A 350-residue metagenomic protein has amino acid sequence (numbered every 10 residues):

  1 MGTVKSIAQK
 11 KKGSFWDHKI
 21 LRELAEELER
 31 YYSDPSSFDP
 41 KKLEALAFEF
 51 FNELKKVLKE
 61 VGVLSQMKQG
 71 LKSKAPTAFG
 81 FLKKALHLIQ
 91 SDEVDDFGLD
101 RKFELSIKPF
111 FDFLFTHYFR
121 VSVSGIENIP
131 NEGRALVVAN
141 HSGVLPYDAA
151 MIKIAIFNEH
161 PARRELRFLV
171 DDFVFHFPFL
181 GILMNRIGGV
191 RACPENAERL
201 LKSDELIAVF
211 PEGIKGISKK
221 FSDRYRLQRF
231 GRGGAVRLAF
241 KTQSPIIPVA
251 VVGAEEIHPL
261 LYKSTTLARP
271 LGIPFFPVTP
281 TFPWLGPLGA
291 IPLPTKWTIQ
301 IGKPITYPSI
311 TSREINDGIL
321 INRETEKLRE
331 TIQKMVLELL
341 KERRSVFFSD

Functional and structural regions predicted by a protein language model:
T3, G13, T116-Q300, P304-T306 (+1 more regions): Soluble catalytic domains of membrane acyltransferases
S6: Basic, polyanion-binding surface patches
K11-A155, P161-L166, V170-G188, A192-E195 (+2 more regions): Membrane-anchoring hydrophobic helices of lipid-metabolizing enzymes
P292-D350: C-terminal terminal-subdomain/extension
